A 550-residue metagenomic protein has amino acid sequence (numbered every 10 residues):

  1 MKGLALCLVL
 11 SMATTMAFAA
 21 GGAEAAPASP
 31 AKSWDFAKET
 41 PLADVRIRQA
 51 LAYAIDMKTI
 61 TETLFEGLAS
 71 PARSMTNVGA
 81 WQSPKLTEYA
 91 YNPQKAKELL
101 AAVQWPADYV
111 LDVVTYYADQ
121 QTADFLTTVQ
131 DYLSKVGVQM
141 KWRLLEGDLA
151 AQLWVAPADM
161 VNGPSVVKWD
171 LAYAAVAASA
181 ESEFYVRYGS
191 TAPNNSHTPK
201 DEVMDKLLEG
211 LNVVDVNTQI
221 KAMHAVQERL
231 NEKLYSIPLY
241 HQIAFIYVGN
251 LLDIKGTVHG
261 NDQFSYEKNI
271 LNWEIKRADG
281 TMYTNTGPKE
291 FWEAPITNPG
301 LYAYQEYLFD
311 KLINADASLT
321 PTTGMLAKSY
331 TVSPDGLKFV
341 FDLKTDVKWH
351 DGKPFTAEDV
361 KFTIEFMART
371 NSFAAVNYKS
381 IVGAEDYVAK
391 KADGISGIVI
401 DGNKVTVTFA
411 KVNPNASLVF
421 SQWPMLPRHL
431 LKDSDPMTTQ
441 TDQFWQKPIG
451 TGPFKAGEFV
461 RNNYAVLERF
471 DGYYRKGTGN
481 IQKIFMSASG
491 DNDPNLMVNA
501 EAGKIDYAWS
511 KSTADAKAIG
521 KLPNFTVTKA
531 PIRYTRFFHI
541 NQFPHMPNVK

Functional and structural regions predicted by a protein language model:
A26, Q139, D442-W445, G472-A518 (+1 more regions): Ligand-site clamp/hinge motif
S29-I47, T63, L207, Q242 (+3 more regions): A bilobed periplasmic-binding-protein/Venus flytrap-type ligand-binding module shared by bacterial periplasmic
D35, T40, Y247-S265, T286-E306 (+5 more regions): A structural "hinge/loop" feature
K38, A43-V45, Y53, S70-A102 (+5 more regions): Structural transition elements
P41-A43, K328-A374, T406, N499-A502: Aromatic- and charge-enriched surface segment that lines or borders ligand/interaction sites
A50-P84, Q121-D131, A158-P288, A303-Y304 (+1 more regions): Detector for C-terminal structural segments
T284-V332, E365, I449: N-terminal lobe/hinge region of extracytoplasmic solute-binding protein
N377-D433: Surface-exposed binding/hinge segments that line and control ligand-binding clefts or catalytic entry sites
